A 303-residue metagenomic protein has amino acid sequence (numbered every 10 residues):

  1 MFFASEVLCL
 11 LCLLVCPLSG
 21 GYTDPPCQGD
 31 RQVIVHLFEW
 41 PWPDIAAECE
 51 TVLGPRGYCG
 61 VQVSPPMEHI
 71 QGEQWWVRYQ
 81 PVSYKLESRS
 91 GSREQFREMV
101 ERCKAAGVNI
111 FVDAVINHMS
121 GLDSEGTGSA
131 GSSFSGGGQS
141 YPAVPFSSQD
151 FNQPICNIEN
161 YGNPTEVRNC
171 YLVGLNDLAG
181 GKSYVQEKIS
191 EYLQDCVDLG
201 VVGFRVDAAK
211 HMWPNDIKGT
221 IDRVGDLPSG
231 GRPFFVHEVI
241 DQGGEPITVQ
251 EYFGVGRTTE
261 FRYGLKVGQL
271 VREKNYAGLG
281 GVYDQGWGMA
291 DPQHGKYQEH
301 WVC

Functional and structural regions predicted by a protein language model:
M1-L11: Classical eukaryotic N-terminal signal peptides for Sec-dependent ER targeting/secretion, especially the positively
L13, P17, Y22-V33, E48-G54 (+5 more regions): Active-site-proximal helices and loops of the catalytic beta/alpha 8
G20-D44, L172-K182: Boundary/entry segment of secreted carbohydrate-active catalytic domains
D30-Q32, H69-E101, A130-A179: Aromatic- and acidic-residue-enriched carbohydrate-binding clefts of CAZyme catalytic domains
F38-A47, S88-S92, Y184, A209-N215 (+1 more regions): Acidic-and-aromatic substrate-binding clefts and catalytic sites of carbohydrate-active enzymes
E39-C59, Y141, P145-Q149: N-terminal-biased segments
P66, S140-V201, A209-H211, N215-I217 (+2 more regions): Polysaccharide-binding and catalytic clefts of secreted carbohydrate-active enzymes
D123-F151, I221-E238: A short alpha/beta connector and helix-capping loop motif
